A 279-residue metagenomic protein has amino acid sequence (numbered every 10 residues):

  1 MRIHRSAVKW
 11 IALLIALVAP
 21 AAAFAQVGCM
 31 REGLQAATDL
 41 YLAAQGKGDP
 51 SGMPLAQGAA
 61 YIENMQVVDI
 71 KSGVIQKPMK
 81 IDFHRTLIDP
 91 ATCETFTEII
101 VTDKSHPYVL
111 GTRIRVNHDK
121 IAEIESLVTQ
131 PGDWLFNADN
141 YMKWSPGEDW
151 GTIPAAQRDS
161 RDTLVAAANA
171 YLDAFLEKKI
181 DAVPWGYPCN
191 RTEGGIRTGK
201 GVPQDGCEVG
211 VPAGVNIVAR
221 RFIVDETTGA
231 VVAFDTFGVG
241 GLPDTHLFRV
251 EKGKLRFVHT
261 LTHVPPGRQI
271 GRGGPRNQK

Functional and structural regions predicted by a protein language model:
M1-I11: Bacterial N-terminal signal peptides that target proteins for export
R2-I3, A19, D49: Short, solvent-exposed coil/turn linker segments
W10-P20: Bacterial N-terminal signal peptides
F24-K279: C-terminal and inter-domain tail/linker signature
